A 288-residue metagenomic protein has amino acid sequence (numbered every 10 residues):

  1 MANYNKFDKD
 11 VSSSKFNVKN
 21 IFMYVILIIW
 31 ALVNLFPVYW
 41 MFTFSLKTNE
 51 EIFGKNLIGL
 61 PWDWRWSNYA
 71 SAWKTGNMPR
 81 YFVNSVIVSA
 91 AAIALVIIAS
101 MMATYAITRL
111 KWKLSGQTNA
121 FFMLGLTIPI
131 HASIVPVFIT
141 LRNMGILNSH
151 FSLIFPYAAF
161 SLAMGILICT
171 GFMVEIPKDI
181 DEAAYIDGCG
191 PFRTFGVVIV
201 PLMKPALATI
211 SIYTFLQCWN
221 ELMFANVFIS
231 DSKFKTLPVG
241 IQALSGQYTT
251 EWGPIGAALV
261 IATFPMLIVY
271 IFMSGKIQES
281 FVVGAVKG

Functional and structural regions predicted by a protein language model:
A2-K15, K19-G288: A structural signal for multi-pass alpha-helical bundles of membrane permease subunits that mediate small-molecule
